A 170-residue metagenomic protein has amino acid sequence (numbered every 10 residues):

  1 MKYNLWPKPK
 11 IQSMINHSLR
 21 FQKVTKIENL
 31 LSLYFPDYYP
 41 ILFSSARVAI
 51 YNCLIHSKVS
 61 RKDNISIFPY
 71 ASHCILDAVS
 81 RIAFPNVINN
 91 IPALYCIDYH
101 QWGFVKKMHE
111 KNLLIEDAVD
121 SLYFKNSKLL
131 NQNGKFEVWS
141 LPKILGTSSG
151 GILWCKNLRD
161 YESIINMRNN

Functional and structural regions predicted by a protein language model:
M1-N52, H56, S60: Conserved PLP-binding active-site segment in aminotransferase class I/II-type PLP enzymes
Y39, F136, S163: Short acidic donor-binding loop at the edge of a beta-strand
S44, V48-K125: PLP-dependent aminotransferase-like
L94-G103, P142, C155-D160: Hydrophobic, well-ordered secondary-structure segments that either form specific early membrane-associated helices used
E110-L113, G134, L158: A short helix->loop->beta-strand "cap" motif at the edges of active sites that frequently abuts
E116-T147, I152: Conserved active-site segment immediately N-terminal to the catalytic lysine that forms the internal aldimine
S148-N170: Conserved core segment of the aminotransferase class I/II
